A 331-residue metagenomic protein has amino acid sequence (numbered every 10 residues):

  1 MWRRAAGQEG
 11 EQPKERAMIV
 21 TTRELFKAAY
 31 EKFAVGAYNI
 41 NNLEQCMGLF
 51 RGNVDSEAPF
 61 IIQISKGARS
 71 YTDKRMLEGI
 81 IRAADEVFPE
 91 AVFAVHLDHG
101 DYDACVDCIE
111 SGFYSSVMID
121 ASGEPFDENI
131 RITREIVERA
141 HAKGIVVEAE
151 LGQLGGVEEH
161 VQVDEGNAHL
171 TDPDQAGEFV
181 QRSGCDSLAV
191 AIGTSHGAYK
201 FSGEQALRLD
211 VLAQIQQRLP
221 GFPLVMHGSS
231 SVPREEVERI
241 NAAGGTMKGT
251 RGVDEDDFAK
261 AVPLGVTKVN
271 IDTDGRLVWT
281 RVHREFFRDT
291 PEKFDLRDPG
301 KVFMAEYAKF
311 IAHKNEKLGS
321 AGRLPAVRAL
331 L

Functional and structural regions predicted by a protein language model:
W2-A17: Short, Lys/Arg-enriched N-terminal segments with co-localized hydrophobic residues within the first ~10-30 amino acids
A17-G36: N-terminal amphipathic alpha-helix/helix-capping segment at the start of soluble metabolic enzymes
L25, L43-Q63, G67, L77-F88 (+6 more regions): Alpha/beta enzyme core
A34-A37, V92-A94, F222: Short active-site oxyanion
L97-D103, G275: Short glycine-enriched loops at secondary-structure junctions
V225-G228: Generic long, charged, amphipathic alpha-helical segments
A242-G245, V253-L331: C-terminal alpha-helical cap/extension of soluble enzyme domains
